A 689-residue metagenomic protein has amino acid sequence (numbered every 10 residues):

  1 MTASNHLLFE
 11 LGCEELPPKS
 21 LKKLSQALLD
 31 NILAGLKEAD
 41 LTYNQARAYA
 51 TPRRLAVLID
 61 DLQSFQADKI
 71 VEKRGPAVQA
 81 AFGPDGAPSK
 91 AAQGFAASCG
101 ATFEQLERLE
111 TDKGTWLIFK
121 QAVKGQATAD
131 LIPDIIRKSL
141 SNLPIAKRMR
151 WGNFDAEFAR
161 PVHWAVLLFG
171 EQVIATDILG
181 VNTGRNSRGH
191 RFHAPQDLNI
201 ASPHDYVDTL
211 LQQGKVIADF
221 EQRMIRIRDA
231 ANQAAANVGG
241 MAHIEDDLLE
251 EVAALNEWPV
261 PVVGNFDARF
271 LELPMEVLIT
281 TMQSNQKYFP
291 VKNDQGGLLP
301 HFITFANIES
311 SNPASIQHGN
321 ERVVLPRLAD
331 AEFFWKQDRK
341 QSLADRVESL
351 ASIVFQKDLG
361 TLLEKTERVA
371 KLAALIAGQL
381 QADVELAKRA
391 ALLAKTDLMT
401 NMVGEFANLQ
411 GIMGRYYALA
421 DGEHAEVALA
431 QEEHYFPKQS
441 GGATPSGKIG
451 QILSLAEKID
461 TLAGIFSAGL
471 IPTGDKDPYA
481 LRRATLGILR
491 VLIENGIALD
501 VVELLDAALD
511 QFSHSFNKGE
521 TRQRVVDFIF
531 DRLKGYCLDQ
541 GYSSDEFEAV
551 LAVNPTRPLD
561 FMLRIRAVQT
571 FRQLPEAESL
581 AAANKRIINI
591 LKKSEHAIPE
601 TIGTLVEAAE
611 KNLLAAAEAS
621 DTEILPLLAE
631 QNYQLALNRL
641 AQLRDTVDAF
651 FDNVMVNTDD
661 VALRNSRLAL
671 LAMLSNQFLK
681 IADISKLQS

Functional and structural regions predicted by a protein language model:
M1-S689: Amphipathic alpha-helical "coupling" segments that flank catalytic cores
